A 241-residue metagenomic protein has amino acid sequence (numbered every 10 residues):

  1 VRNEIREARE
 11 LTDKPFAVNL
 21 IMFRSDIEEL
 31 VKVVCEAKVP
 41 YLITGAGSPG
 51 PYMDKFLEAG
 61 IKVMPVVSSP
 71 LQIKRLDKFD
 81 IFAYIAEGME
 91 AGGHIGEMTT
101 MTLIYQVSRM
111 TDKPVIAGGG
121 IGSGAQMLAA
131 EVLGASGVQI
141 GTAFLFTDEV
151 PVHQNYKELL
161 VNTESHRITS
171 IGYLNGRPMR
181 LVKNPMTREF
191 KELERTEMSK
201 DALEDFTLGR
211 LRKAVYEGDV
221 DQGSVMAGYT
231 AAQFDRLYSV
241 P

Functional and structural regions predicted by a protein language model:
V1-P114: Active-site entrance/lid segments in N-terminal catalytic domains of soluble metabolic enzymes
T102-D112, I116, G122-P241: Conserved active-site-proximal phosphate/metal-binding subdomains
